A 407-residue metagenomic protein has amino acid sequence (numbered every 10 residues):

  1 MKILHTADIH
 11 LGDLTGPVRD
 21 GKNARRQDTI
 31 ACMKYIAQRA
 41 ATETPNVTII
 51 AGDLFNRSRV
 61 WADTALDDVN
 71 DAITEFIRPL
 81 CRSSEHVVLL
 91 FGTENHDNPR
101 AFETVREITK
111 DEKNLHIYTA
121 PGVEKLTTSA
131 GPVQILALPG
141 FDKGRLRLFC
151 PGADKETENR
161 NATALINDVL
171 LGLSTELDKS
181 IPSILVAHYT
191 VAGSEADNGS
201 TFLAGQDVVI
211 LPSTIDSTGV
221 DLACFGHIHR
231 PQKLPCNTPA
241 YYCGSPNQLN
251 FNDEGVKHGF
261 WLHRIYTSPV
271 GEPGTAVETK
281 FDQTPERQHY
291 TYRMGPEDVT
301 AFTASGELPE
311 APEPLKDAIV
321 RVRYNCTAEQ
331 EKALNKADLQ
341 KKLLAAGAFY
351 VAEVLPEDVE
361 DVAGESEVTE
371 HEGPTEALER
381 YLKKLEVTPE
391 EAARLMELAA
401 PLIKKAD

Functional and structural regions predicted by a protein language model:
M1-D28, T175-A196: Mobile, glycine- and charge-enriched loop segments and immediately flanking short secondary-structure elements within
M1-L4, L11, G16, V123-A137 (+3 more regions): Beta-strand-turn-beta hairpins that frame and shape the catalytic cleft of phosphate-ester-processing enzymes
D8, M33, T48, D53 (+8 more regions): Divalent metal-coordination and catalytic microenvironments
H10-T15, N56-R59, V88-F102, E124 (+4 more regions): Active-site environment of divalent metal-dependent phosphoester hydrolases
R19-T127, P212-V220: Core catalytic region of metal-dependent phosphoesterases/phosphodiesterases, especially metallo-beta-lactamase-like
R100-V208, C243: Conserved catalytic scaffold of divalent metal-dependent phosphoesterases
V191-E272: Conserved beta-sheet core of the metallophosphoesterase superfamily
I265-D407: Accessory, non-catalytic peripheral segments of nucleic-acid enzymes
